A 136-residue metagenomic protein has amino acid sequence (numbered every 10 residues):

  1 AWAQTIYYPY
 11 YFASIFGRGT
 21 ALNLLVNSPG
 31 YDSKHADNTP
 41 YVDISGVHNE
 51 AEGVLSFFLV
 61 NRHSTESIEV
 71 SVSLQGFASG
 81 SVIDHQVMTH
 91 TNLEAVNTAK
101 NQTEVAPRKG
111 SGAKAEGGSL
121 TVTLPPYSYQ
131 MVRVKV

Functional and structural regions predicted by a protein language model:
A1-V54: Glycan-recognition and catalytic regions of carbohydrate-active enzymes
F12-G19, N61, T65, Q75-G76 (+1 more regions): Short, well-ordered loop/turn and helix-capping segments at boundaries between secondary-structure elements and domains
L22-N27, I68-V72, S111-A113, V122: Generic detection of short hydrophobic beta-strand segments and adjacent strand-loop junctions
S33, K135-V136: Basic/polar N-terminal segments that are highly enriched at the extreme N-terminus, encompassing both cleavable
S33-N38, S64, G112-A113: Extracellular beta-rich ligand/substrate-recognition surface
N38-S79, H85, H90, Q130-M131: Carbohydrate-binding surface patches
F77-L120, L124: Acidic, Ser/Thr/Pro-rich beta/coil linker or hinge segments at domain junctions
T123-V134: Short Pro-Gly-centered flexible turn/kink motifs
